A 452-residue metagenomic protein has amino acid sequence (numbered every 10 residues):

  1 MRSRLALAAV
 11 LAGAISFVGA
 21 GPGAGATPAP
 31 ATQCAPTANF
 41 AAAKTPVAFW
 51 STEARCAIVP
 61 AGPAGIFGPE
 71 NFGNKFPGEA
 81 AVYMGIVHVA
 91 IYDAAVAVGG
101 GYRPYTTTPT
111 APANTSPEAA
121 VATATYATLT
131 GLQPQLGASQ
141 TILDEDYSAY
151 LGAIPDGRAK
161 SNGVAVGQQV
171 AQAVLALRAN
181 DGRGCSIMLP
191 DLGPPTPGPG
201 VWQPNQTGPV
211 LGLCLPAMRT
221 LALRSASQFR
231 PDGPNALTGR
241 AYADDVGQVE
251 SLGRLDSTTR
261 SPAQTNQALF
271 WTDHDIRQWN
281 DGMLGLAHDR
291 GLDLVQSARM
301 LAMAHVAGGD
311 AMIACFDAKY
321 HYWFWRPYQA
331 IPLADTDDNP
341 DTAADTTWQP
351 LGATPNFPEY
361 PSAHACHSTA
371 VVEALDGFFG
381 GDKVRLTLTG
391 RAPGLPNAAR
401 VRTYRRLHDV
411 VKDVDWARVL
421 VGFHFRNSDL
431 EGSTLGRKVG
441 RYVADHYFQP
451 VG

Functional and structural regions predicted by a protein language model:
R2-A26: Secretory targeting and sorting signals
A29-G452: Acidic/polar surface patches and capping/hinge elements
